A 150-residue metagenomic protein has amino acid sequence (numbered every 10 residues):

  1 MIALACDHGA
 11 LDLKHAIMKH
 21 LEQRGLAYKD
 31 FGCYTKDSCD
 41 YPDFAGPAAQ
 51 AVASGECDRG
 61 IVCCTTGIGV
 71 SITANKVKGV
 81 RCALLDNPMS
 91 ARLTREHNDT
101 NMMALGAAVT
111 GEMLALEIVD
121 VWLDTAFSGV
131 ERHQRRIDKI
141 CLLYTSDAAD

Functional and structural regions predicted by a protein language model:
I2-H15: N-terminal beta1-alpha1 ligand-phosphate binding loop
A5, V62-T65, L85-D86, A104-G106: Short beta-strand segments
A27-S38: A short beta-strand-loop structural module common to alpha/beta enzyme folds
A48-A83: Helix-adjacent hinge/juxtasegments
P88-R132: Short, glycine-/small-residue-rich phosphate/pyrophosphate-handling segment
I140: Active-site rim beta-loop-alpha module in soluble metabolic enzymes
Y144-D150: Conserved small/polar residues in nucleotide/adenosyl-binding loops
